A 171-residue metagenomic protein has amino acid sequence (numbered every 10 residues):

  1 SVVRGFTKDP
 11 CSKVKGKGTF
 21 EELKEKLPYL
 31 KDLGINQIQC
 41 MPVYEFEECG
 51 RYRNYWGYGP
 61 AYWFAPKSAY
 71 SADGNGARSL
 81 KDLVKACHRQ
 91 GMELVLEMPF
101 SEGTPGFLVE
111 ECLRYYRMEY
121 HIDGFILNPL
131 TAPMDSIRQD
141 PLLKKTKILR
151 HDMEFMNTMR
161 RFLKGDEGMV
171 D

Functional and structural regions predicted by a protein language model:
S1, I38-C40, L94-L96, F125 (+1 more regions): Hydrophobic faces of well-ordered beta-strands that scaffold small-molecule active sites in alpha/beta enzyme cores
S1-Q37, M41, Y62: An acidic-aromatic substrate-binding cleft motif
R4, M41, P66, D123 (+1 more regions): Conserved residues at the C-terminal ends of beta-strands
R4-D9, Y44-F46, A69, E154: Short loop/turn segments at secondary-structure transitions that flank enzyme active sites
S12-G18, F46-E93, F100-E119: Aromatic- and acidic-residue-enriched carbohydrate-binding clefts of CAZyme catalytic domains
P28-K31, K81-Q90, M134-L142: Surface-exposed amphipathic alpha-helices with a cationic face
Q39-Y52, M98-G103, N128-P133, D152-E154: Short, solvent-exposed turn/loop segments enriched in Gly/Ser/Thr/Pro and often Arg
Y58, C112-R114, M118-D171: Active-site-proximal helices and loops of the catalytic beta/alpha 8
